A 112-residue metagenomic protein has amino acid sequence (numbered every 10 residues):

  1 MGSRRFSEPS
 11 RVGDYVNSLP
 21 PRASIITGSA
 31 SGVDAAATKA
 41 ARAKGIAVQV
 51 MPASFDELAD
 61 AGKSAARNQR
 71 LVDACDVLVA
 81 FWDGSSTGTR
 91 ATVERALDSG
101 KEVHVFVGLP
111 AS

Functional and structural regions predicted by a protein language model:
G2-A111: Acidic/glycine-enriched connector segments
